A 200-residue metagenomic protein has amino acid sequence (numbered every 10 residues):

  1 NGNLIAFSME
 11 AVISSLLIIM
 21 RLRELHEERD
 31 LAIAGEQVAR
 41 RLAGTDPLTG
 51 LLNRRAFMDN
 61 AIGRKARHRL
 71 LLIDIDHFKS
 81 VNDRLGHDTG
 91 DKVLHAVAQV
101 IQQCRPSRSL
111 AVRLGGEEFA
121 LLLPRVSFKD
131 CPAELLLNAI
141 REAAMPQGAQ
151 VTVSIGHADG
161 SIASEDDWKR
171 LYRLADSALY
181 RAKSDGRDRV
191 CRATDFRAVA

Functional and structural regions predicted by a protein language model:
N1-P47, R55-R67: Signal-transducing coiled-coil linker helices
Q37-D59, I73-H87, H95: Conserved nucleotide-binding and Mg2+-coordinating catalytic segments in signaling enzymes
F57, A61, L71, L94 (+3 more regions): Heptad-repeat coiled-coil signal-transmission/dimerization helices
D83, L122-V126, G160-S161: Residue-level recognition of strand-loop junctions within catalytic nucleotide-signaling folds
A98-Q102, F128-Q147: Alpha-helical scaffold within the catalytic cores of cyclic-nucleotide enzymes
L110-R113: A short pre-motif secondary-structure segment
G160-A200: Catalytic-core segments of nucleotide cyclases and related cyclic-nucleotide turnover enzymes
